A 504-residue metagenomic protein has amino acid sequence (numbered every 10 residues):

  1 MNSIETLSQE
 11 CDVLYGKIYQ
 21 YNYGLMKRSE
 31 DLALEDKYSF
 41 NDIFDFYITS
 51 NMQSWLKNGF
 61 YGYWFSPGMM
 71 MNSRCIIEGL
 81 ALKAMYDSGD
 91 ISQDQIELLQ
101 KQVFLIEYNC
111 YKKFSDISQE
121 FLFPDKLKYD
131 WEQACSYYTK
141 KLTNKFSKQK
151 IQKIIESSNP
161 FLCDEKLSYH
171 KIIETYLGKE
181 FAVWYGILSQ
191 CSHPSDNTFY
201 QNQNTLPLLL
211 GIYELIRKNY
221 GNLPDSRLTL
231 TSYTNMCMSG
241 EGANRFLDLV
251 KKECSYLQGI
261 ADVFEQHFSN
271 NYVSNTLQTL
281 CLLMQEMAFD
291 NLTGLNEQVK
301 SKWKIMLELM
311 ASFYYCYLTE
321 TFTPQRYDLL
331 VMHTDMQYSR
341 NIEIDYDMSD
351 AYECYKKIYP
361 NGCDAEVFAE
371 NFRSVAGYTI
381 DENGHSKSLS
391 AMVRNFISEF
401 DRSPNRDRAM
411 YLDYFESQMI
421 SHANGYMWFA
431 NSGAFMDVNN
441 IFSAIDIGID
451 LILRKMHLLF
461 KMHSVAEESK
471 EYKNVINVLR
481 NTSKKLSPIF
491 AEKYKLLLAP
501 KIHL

Functional and structural regions predicted by a protein language model:
M1-L504: A cross-kingdom marker of C-terminal helix-rich interaction/assembly modules
